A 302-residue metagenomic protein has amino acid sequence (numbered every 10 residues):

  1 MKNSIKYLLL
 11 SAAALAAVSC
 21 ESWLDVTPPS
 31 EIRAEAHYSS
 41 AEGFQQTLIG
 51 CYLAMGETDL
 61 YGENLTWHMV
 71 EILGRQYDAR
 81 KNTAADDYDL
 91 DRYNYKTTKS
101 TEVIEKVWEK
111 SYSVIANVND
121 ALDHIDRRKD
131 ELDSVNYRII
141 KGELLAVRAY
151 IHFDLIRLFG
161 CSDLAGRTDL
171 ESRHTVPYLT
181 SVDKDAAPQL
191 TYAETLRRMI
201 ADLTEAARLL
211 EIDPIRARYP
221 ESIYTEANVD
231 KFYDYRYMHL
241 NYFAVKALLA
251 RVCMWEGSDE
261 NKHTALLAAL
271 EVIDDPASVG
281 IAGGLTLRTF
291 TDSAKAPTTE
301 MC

Functional and structural regions predicted by a protein language model:
M1-S30: Bacterial Sec-dependent N-terminal signal peptides
C20-E71, R288: Membrane-proximal, proline-rich intrinsically disordered regions
E57, K184, L190-L196, D234-A244 (+1 more regions): Extended ligand-binding clefts on enzyme/binding-domain cores
A85-F159, D185-A193, R208-L210: Conserved, well-structured interaction surfaces
R127-Y137, L209-Y237: Flexible helix-coil transition and linker loops at the boundaries of alpha-helical arrays
V135, L158-R197: Short coil/linker segments at helix-helix boundaries
I156-R157, C161-D163, P214, W255-D259: Short coil/turn linking the two alpha-helices of tandem helical-hairpin repeats
